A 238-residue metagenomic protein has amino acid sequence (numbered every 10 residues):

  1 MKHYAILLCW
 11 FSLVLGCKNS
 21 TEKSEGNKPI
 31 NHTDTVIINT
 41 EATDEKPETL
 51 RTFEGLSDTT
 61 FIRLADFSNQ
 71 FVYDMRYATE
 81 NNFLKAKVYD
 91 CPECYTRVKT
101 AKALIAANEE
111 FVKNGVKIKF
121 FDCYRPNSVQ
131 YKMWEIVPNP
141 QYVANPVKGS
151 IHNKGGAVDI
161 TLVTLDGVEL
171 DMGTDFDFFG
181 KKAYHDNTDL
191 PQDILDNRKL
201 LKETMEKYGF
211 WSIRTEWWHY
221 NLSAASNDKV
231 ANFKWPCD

Functional and structural regions predicted by a protein language model:
K2-L8: Sec-dependent signal peptide recognition, specifically the positively charged N-region followed immediately by
L13-G16: C-terminal motif of bacterial Sec signal peptides marking the signal peptidase cleavage site
N19: Short, conserved catalytic or interaction motifs in soluble domains
E22-F121, I136, P140-T215, N221-D238: Extracytoplasmic cell-surface/polysaccharide-interacting catalytic and binding patches
F121-E135: Extended, low-complexity, intrinsically disordered C-terminal regulatory tails of eukaryotic serine/threonine kinases
